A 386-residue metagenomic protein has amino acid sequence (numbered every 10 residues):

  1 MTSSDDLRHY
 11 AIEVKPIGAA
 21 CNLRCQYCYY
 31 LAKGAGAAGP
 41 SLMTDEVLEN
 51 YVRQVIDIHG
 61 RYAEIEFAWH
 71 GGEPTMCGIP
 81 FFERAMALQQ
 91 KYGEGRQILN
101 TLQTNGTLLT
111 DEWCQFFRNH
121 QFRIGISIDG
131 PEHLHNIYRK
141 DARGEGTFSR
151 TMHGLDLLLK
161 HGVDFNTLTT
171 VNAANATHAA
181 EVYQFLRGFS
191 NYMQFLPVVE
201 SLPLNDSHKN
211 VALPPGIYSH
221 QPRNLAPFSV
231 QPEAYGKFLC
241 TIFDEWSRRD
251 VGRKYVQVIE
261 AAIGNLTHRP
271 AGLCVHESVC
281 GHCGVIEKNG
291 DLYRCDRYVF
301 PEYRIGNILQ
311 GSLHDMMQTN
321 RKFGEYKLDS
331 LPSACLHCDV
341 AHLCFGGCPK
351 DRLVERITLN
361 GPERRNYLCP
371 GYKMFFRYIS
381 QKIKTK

Functional and structural regions predicted by a protein language model:
M1-Q115, N119-Q121: Conserved alpha-helical substructure of the radical SAM core
I12, C280-H282: Short loop/turn microsegments at loop-to-beta-strand junctions
A38-L42, I137-E145, E355: Short glycine-enriched, charge-decorated loop/helix-capping segments at active-site entrances that position
R53, M76-Q194, S201-S207: Conserved AdoMet/S-adenosylmethionine-binding subsite of the radical SAM
D141-S149, D156, K160-V275, V279 (+2 more regions): Radical SAM enzyme [4Fe-4S]-AdoMet core and its adjacent flexible, acidic and glycine-rich loops/tails across
E287: Short, acidic, Ser/Thr-enriched surface-loop or helix-capping motifs
R297-K386: Flexible mid-to-C-terminal extensions adjoining Fe-S/redox cofactors in radical SAM and related proteins
